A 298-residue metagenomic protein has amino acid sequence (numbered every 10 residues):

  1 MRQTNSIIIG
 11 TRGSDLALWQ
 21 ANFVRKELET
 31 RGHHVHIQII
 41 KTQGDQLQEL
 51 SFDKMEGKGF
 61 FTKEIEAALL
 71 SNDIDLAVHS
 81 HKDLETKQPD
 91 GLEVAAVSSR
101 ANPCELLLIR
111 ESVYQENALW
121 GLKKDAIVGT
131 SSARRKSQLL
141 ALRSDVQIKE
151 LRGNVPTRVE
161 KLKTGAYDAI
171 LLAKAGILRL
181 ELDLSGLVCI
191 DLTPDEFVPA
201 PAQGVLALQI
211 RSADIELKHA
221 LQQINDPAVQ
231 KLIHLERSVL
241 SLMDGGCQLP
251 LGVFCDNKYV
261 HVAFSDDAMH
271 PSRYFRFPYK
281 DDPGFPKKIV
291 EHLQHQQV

Functional and structural regions predicted by a protein language model:
R2-Q48, K54-E56, A141, D145-V298: Small-molecule-sensing regulatory modules
L50-L76: Short, structured active-site "lid" loops
L70-S80, D168-A173: Paired acidic/hydrophobic, glycine-rich loop segments that form the ligand-binding mouth/hinge of periplasmic-binding
H81-K82, D90-D145: A conserved helix-loop-strand patch within extracytoplasmic ligand-binding domains of the periplasmic binding
H81-L84, A175-I177: Short glycine-rich anion-binding loops that position phosphate/pyrophosphate groups of nucleotides and phosphorylated
E85, D90-C104, L184-V198: A short, gly/pro- and small-residue-rich
